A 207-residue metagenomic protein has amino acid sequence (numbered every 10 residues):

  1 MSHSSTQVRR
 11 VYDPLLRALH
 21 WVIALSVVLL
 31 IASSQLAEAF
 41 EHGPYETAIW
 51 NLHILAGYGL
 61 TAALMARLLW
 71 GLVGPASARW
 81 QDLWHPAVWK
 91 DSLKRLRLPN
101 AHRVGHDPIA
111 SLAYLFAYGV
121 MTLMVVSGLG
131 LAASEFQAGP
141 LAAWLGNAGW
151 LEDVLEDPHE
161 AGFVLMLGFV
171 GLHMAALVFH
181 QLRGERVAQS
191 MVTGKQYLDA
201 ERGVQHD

Functional and structural regions predicted by a protein language model:
M1-D207: Membrane-embedded alpha-helical bundles that constitute the cytochrome b-like, heme-associated redox core of multi-pass
